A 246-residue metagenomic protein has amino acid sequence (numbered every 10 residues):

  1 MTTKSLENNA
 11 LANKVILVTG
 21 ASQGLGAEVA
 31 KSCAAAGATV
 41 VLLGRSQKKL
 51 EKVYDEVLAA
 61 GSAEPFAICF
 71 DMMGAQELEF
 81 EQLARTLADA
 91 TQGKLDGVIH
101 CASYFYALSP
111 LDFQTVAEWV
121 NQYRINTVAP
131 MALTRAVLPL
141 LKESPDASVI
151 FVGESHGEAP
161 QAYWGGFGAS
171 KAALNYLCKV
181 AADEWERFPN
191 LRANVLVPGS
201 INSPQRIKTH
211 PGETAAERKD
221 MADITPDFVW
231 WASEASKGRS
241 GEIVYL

Functional and structural regions predicted by a protein language model:
S22-Q23: Conserved glycine-rich cofactor-binding loop
A38-V53: Conserved glycine-rich Rossmann-like NAD(P)H-binding loop of the short-chain dehydrogenase/reductase
A60-Q76: Rossmann-fold cofactor-recognition segment
M73-R85, D89-Q92, S103-V120, Y163: Conserved mid-core segment of classical short-chain dehydrogenase/reductases
A88-Q92, I125-P145, A182-D183: Amphipathic alpha-helical dimer-interface segment in Rossmann-like NAD(P)H-dependent oxidoreductases
D96, D112-M131, I150, L174: Catalytic Tyr-X3-Lys loop
Y104, K142, D146-R187: Catalytic loop of short-chain dehydrogenase/reductase
V195-L196, S203, P211-L246: C-terminal helical subdomain
